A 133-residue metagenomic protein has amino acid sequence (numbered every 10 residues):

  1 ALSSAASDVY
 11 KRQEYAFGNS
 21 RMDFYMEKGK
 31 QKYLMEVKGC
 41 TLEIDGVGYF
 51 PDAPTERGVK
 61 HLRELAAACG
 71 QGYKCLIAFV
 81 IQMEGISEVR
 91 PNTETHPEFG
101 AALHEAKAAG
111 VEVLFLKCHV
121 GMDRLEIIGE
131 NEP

Functional and structural regions predicted by a protein language model:
A1-A6, Y10: Single conserved hydrophobic/aromatic residue that forms the stacking wall/gate of nucleotide- or nucleobase-binding
D8, E14, N19, Y25-K30: Accessory, non-ATPase domains that flank or precede helicase/AAA+ motor cores in DNA-metabolism machines
M22-D52, L65: Conserved catalytic cores of phosphodiester-cleaving nucleases, focusing on short active-site segments
L34, I77-F79, F115: Structural beta-sheet core signal
G48-P54, P91-E94: Short glycine-enriched, charge-decorated loop/helix-capping segments at active-site entrances that position
K60-G70: Histidine-anchored nucleotide/phosphate-binding helix
Q71-E84: Glycine-rich phosphate/pyrophosphate-binding loops and their adjacent beta-strand/loop elements at enzyme active sites
Q82-P133: Domain-level recognition of nuclease-like catalytic cores that cleave nucleotide substrates
